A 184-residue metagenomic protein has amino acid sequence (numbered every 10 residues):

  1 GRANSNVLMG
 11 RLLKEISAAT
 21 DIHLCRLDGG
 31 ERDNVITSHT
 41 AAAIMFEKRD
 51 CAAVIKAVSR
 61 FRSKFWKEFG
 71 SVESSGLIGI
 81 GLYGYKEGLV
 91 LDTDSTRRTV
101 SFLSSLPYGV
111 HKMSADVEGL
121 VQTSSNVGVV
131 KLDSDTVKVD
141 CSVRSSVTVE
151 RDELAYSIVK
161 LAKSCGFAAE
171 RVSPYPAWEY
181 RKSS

Functional and structural regions predicted by a protein language model:
G1-R144: Midchain, well-structured core segments that form catalytic/ion-binding scaffolds
L120-S184: Substrate-recognition/cap regions that form aromatic- and gly/pro-loop-enriched pockets for small-molecule ligands
